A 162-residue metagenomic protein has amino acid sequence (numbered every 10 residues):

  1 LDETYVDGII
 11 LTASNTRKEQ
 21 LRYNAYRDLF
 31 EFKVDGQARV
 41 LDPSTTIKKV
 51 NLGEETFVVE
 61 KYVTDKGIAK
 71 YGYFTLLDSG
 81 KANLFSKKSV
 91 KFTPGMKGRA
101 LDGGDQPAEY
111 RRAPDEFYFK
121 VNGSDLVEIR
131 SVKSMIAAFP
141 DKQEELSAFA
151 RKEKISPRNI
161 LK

Functional and structural regions predicted by a protein language model:
L1-D7: Extracellular/luminal recognition modules and glycoprotein regions
G8, A13-V132: Aromatic-patch recognition
L126-L146: Strongly charged, low-complexity linkers/loops
F139-K162: Long, compositionally biased interface segments
